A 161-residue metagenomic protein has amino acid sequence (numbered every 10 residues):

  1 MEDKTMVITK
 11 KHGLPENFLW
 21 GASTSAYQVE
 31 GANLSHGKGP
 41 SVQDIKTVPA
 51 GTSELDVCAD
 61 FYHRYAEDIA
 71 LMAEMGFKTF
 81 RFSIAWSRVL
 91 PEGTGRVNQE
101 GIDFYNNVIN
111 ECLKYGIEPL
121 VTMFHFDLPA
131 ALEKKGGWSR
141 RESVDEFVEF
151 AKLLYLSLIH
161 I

Functional and structural regions predicted by a protein language model:
E2-M75: N-terminal carbohydrate-binding accessory modules
F18, G31-N33, K46, L128-L132 (+2 more regions): Solvent-exposed, flexible loop/coil residues
A26-V29, A85-P91, F126-A131: Conserved radical SAM core fold
A50-Y62, S87-I102, L132-D145: The substrate-binding groove and active-site-proximal loops of carbohydrate-active enzymes, especially glycoside
I69-M75, F80-F124: Aromatic-lined substrate-binding rim segments of carbohydrate-active enzymes
Y105-N106, W138-S157: Acidic, His- and aromatic-enriched active-site or binding-groove loops in soluble protein domains that engage sugars
E111, F126-A131, K135, F150-S157: Mid-sequence acidic-hydrophobic segments that form the walls of catalytic/ligand-binding cavities or oligomerization
I159-I161: Conserved small/polar residues in nucleotide/adenosyl-binding loops
